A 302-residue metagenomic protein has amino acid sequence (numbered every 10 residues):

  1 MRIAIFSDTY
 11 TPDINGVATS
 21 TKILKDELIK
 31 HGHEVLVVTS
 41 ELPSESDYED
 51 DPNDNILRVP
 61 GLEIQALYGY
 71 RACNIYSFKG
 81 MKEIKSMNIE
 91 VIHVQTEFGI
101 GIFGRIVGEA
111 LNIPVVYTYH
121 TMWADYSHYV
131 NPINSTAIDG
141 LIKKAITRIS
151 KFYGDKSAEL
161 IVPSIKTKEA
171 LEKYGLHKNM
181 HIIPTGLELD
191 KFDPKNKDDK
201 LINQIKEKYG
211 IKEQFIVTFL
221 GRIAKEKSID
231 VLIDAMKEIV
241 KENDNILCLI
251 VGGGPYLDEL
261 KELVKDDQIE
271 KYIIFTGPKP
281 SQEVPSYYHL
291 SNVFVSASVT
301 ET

Functional and structural regions predicted by a protein language model:
M1-P60, I84: N-terminal subdomain of nucleotide-sugar transferases
E41, K166, G186: Carbohydrate-associated surface elements
A110, G140-E159: Membrane-proximal helix-turn-helix segments that form the acceptor-binding/catalytic region of lipid-linked
G154, P278-K279, S286-S291: Short alpha-helical donor nucleotide-sugar binding micro-motif in glycosyltransferases
D193-G210: A short helix/loop element that forms part of the nucleotide-sugar donor recognition site in Leloir-type
I211-K227, I233-M236: Conserved donor-binding/catalytic core segment of Leloir-type glycosyltransferases
E259-K279: Nucleotide-activated donor-binding/catalytic signature segment of Leloir-type glycosyltransferases, i.e., the conserved
V299-T300: Aromatic "clamp/platform" in nucleotide-sugar-dependent glycosyltransferases that forms part of the donor/acceptor
